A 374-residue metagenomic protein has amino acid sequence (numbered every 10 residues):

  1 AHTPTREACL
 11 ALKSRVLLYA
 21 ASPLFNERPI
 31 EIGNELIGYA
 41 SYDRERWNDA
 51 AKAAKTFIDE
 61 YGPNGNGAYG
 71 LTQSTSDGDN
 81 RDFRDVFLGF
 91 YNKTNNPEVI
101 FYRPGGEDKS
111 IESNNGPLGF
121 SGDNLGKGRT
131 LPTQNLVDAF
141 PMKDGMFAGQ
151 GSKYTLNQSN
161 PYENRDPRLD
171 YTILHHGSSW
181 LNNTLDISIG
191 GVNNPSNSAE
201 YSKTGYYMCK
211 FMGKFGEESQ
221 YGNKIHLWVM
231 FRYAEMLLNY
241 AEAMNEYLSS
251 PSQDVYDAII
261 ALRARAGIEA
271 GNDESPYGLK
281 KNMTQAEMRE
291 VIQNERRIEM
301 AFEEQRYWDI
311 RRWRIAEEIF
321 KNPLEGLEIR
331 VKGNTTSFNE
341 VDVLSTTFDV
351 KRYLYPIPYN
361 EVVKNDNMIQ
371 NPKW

Functional and structural regions predicted by a protein language model:
A1-L118, G122-W374: Acidic/polar-rich alpha-helix caps and helix-coil junctions
